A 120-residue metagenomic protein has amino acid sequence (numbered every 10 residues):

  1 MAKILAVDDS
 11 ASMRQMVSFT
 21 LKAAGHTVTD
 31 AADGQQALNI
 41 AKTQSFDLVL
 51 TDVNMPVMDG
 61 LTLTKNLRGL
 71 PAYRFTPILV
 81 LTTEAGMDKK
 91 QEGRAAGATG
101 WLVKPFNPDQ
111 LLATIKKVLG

Functional and structural regions predicted by a protein language model:
Q15-A23: Charged docking surfaces used in two-component/phosphorelay signaling
G25-A32, I40: Short hydrophobic/Thr-rich beta-strand motif most characteristic of the beta2 strand and flanking loop of CheY-like
Q44-L50: Active-site beta3 strand of CheY-like receiver
D52, T82: Active-site residues of response regulator receiver
M55: Receiver (REC) domain active-site loop signature in two-component systems and cognate sites in sensor histidine kinases
F106-I115: C-terminal output helix
